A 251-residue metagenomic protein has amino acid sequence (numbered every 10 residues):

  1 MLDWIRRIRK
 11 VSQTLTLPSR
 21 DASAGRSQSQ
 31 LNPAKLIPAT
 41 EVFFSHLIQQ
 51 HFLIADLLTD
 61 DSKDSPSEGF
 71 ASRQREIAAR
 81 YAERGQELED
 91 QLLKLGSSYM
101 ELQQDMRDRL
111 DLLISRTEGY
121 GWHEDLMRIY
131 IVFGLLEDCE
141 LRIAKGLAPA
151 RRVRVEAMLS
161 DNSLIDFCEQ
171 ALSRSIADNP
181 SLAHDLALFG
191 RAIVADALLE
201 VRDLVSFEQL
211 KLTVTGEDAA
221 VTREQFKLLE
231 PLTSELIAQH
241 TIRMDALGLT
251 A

Functional and structural regions predicted by a protein language model:
M1-Q74: Short, extreme N-terminal leader segments that mark the start of a protein/domain
L2-V11, I77-M106: Conserved alpha-helical segments that form or flank metal/cofactor-binding pockets of metalloenzymes
S23-S45, M106-I129: Acidic/His metal-coordination segments adjacent to aromatic residues that form catalytic metal sites in metalloenzymes
L36-H46, P66-E83, D125, A150-I165 (+1 more regions): Alpha-helical scaffold segments that form or flank carboxylate-/histidine-based iron centers
H51, D125-E140, T233-L247: Extended alpha-helical coiled-coil scaffold domains characteristic of the BAR superfamily
I54-R75, T117, F133-A150: Helix-loop segments that flank and shape redox-cofactor active sites
L141-L199: A contiguous pocket-lining binding segment that forms or flanks enzyme active sites
H184-A251: Extended, helix-rich structural scaffolds rather than catalytic motifs
